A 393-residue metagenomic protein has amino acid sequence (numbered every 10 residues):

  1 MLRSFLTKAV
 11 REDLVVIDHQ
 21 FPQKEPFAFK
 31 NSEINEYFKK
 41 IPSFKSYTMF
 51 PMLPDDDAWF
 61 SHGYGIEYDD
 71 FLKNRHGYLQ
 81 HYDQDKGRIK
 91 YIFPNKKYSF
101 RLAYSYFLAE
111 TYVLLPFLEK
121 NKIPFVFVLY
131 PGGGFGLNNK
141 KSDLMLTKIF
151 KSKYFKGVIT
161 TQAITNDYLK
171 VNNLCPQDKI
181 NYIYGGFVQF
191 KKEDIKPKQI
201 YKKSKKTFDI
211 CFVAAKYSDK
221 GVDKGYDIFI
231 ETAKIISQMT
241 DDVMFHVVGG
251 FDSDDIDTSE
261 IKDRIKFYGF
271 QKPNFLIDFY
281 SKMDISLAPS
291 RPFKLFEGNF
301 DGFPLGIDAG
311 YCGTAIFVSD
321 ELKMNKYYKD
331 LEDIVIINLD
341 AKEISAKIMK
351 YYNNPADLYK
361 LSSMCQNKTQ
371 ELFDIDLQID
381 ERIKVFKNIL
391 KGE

Functional and structural regions predicted by a protein language model:
V16, G77-D83, I89-T111, I285: Short N-terminal targeting/anchoring amphipathic segment
L102-L108, L115-L137, I159: Active-site proximal beta-strand in glycosyltransferases
M145-L146, S152-I180, F187-F190, D255 (+1 more regions): A short, active-site helix/loop in glycosyltransferases that binds the activated sugar's phosphate group
Y201-K234: Conserved donor-binding/catalytic core segment of Leloir-type glycosyltransferases
K220-K224, A288-I307, F317-K326: Nucleotide-sugar-dependent
T240, D254-Y280, I285: Nucleotide-activated donor-binding/catalytic signature segment of Leloir-type glycosyltransferases, i.e., the conserved
G306, D330-K342, K350-A356: Conserved acidic donor-binding segment of nucleotide-sugar-dependent glycosyltransferases
N338-L339, A356-L390: A charged, aromatic-enriched C-terminal amphipathic alpha-helix characteristic of glycosyltransferases across folds
